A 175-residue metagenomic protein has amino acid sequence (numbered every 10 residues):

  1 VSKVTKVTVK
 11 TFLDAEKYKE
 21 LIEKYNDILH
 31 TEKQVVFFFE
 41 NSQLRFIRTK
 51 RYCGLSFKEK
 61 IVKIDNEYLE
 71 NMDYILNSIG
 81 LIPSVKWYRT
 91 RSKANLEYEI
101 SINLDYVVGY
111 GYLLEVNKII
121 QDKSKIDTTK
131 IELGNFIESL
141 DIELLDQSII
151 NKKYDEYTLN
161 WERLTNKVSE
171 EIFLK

Functional and structural regions predicted by a protein language model:
V1-E99, I142-K175: N-terminal strand-loop-strand beta-hairpin
E20-L21, L113-L114, I131-F136: Glyoxalase I/VOC metalloenzyme domain signal
G54, G80, G109-G111, G134: Residue-identity detector for glycine
K86-I126: Conserved, surface-exposed functional patches that form binding/active-site neighborhoods
S124-K153: Mixed-charge, glycine-accented linear interaction segment located at domain edges/termini
